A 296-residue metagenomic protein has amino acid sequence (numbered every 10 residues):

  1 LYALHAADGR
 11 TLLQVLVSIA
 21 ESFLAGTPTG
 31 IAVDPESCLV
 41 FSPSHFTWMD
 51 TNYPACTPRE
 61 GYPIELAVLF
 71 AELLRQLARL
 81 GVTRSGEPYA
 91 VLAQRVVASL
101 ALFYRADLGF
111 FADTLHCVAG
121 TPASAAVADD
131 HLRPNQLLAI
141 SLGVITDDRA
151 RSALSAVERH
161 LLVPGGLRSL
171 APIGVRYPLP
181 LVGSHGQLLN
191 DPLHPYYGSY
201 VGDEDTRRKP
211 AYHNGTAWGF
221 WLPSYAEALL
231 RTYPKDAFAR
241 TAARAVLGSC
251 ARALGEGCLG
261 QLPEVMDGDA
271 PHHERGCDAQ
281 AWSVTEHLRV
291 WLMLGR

Functional and structural regions predicted by a protein language model:
L1-S44, T51, P63-A71, D129 (+6 more regions): Aromatic-rich carbohydrate-recognition surfaces in CAZymes
A3-T11, L74-A90, T232-A237: Inter-helical turn/loop segments and adjacent helix faces that build the functional surface of alpha-helical bundle
H5-D8, R59, T146, N214 (+2 more regions): Generic alpha-helical structural element
L13-V17, A90-R95, S155-A156, T241-A245: Beta-strand segments within the central parallel beta-sheet cores of soluble alpha/beta enzyme folds
L24, P28-P35, V68-H185, C250-V284: Catalytic cores of carbohydrate-active enzymes
F41-Y62, D113, C117-A125, Y200-A211 (+1 more regions): Acidic/His metal-coordination segments adjacent to aromatic residues that form catalytic metal sites in metalloenzymes
P180-K235, A239, L288-M293: C-terminal substrate/ligand-recognition segments
L229-E256: C-terminal hydrophobic structural anchor segments that stabilize assembly/packing rather than catalytic chemistry
